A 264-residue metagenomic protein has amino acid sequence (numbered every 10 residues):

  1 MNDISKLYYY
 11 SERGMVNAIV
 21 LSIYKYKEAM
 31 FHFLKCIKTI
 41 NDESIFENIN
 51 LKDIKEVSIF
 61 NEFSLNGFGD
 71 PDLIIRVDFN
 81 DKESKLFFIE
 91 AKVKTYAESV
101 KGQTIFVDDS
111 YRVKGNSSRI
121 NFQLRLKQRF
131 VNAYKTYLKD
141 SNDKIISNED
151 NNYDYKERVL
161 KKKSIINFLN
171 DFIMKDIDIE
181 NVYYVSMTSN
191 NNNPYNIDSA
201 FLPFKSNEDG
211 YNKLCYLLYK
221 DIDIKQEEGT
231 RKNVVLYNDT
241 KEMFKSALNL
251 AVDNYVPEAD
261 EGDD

Functional and structural regions predicted by a protein language model:
M1-D264: Charged, terminal alpha-helix-loop-beta segments that serve as non-catalytic nucleic-acid engagement and/or assembly
